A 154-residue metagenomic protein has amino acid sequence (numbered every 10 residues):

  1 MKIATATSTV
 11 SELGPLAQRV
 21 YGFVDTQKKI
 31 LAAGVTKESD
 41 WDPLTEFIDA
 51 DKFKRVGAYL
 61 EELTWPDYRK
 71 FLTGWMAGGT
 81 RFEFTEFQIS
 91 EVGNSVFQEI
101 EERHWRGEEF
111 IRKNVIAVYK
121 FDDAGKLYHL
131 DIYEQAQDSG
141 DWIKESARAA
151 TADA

Functional and structural regions predicted by a protein language model:
M1-F47, A149-A154: Short, low-complexity N-terminal intrinsically disordered segments enriched in polar/charged residues
K2-E12, T73-A154: A beta-strand edge to alpha-helix "cap/lid" segment located at domain peripheries
L13-Q18, D49-A50, K54, R69 (+1 more regions): Secondary-structure boundary/capping motif
R19-G22, P43, D67, D138 (+1 more regions): Exposed alpha-helical structural elements
T26-I30, V56, H104: Alpha-helix C-capping/helix-to-loop hinge sites
G34, A58, A117: Short, flexible active-site loop motifs that bind/organize anionic cofactors or intermediates
E38-N94: A solvent-exposed, acidic/Ser-Thr-rich amphipathic alpha-helical stretch
